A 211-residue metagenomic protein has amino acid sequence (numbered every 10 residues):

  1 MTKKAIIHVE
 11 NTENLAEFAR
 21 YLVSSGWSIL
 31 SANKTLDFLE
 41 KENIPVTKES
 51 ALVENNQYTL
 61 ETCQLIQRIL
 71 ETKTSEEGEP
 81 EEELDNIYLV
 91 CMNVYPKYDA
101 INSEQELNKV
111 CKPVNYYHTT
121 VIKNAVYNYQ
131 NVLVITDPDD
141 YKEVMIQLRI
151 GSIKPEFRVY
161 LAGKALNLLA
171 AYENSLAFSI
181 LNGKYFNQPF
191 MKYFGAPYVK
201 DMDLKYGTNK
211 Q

Functional and structural regions predicted by a protein language model:
M1-K4, S24-W27, E42-P45, Q64-I66 (+8 more regions): Short coil/turn connectors at secondary-structure junctions
M1-L52: N-terminal glycine-/serine-/threonine-rich phosphate-binding loop
I7-V9, S28-K34, K48-S50, E71 (+4 more regions): General beta-strand structural signal in soluble alpha/beta enzymes
N11-L15, S28, A32, T62 (+7 more regions): Generic structural signal for well-ordered, non-membrane alpha-helical segments in soluble metabolic enzymes
E17-A19, E40-I44, A51, Y58 (+5 more regions): Short acidic, glycine/serine/threonine-rich loops at helix termini
K34-K97: Glycine-rich nucleotide/cofactor/substrate-binding loop typically near the N-terminus or early in the first domain
L89-K112, Y116-E156: A short, charged helix-loop
Y141-Q147, G151-Q211: Active-site loops and adjacent core secondary-structure elements that bind or stabilize anionic groups
